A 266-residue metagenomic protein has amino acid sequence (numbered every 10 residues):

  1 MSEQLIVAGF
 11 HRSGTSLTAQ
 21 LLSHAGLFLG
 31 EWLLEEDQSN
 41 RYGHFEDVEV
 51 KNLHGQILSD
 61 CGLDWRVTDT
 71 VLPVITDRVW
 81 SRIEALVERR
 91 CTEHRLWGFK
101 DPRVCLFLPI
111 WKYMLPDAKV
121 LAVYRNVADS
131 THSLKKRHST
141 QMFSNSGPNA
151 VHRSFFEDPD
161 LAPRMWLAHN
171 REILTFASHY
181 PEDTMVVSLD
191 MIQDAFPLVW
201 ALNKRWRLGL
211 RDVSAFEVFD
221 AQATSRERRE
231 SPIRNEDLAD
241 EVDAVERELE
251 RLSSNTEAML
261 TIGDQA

Functional and structural regions predicted by a protein language model:
M1, L174-A177, F196-A266: PAPS-dependent sulfotransferases, especially Golgi type II membrane carbohydrate sulfotransferases
M1-S81, V218-R226: PAPS-dependent sulfotransferase catalytic core
T15, G43-E46, T76, W80 (+8 more regions): A structural signal for well-ordered alpha-helical scaffolds and beta->alpha junctions
F28, L63, D183, N255-A258: A general structural signal for well-ordered secondary-structure junctions
E31, K100-D101, D264: Pocket-edge structural micro-motifs
E49-Q56, R78-R82, L86, L161 (+4 more regions): Exposed alpha-helical structural elements
Q56, L63, A85-D212: PAPS-dependent sulfotransferase catalytic domain
W65-E84, R164-H169, V245-I262: Electropositive, surface-exposed helix/loop patches at the edges of structured domains that serve as adaptable
